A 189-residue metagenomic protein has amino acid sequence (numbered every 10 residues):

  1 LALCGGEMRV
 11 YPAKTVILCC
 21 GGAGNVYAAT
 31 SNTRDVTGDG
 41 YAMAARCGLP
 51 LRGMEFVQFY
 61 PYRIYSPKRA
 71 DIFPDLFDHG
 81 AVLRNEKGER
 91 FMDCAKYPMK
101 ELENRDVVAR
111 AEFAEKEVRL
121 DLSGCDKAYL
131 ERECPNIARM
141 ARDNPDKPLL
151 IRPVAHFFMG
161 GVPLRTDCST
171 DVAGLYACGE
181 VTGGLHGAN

Functional and structural regions predicted by a protein language model:
L1-V10, V16: Conserved beta-strand-loop-beta-strand element in the redox core of flavoprotein oxidoreductases
L3, P135-T182: A glycine-rich dinucleotide-binding beta-alpha-beta segment and adjacent secondary-structure elements that constitute
C4, M8, Y27-D35, D71-P74 (+2 more regions): Alpha-helix capping and helix-loop boundary segments enriched in small/acidic/polar residues
Y11-G21, A44, Y176: Short hydrophobic core segments
G22, A29, F59-Y62, M159-G161 (+1 more regions): Glycine-rich phosphate/pyrophosphate-binding beta-alpha loops
V26-M43, C47, V172, G184-N189: A conserved FAD-binding loop/helix module that cradles the flavin
M43, L49-P148, R152: An anion/pyrophosphate-binding glycine-rich loop and adjacent beta-alpha core in soluble alpha-beta enzymes
